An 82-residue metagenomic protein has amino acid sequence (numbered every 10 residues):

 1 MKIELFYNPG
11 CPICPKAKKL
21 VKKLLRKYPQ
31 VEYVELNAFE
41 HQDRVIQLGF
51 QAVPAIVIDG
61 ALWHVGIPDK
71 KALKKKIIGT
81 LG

Functional and structural regions predicted by a protein language model:
M1-K23, K27: Local sequence-structure signature of Cys/Sec-based thiol-disulfide redox active-site neighborhoods
N8, A38, F50: ATP/adenylate-binding site constellation spanning eukaryotic-like Ser/Thr protein kinases, ABC-transporter
P12-I13, E40, A72: Short alpha-helical
P15-K19, Q47-L48, P68: Generic recognition of short, well-ordered alpha-helical segments
Q30-Q42: Thiol-based oxidoreductase modules, predominantly thioredoxin-like and allied folds used for disulfide exchange
L48-I56: Structural micro-motif
I58-G82: Non-catalytic, surface beta->alpha helical segment in thiol-disulfide oxidoreductase systems
